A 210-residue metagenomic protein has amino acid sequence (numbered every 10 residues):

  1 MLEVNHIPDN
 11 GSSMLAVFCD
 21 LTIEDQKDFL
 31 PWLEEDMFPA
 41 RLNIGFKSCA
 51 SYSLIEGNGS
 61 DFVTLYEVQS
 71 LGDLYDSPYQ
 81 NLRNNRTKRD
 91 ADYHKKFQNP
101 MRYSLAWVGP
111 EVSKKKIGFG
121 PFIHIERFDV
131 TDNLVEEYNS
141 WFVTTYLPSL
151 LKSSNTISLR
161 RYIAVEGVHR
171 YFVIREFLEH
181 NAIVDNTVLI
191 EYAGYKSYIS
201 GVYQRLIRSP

Functional and structural regions predicted by a protein language model:
M1-P210: Macromolecular interaction modules
